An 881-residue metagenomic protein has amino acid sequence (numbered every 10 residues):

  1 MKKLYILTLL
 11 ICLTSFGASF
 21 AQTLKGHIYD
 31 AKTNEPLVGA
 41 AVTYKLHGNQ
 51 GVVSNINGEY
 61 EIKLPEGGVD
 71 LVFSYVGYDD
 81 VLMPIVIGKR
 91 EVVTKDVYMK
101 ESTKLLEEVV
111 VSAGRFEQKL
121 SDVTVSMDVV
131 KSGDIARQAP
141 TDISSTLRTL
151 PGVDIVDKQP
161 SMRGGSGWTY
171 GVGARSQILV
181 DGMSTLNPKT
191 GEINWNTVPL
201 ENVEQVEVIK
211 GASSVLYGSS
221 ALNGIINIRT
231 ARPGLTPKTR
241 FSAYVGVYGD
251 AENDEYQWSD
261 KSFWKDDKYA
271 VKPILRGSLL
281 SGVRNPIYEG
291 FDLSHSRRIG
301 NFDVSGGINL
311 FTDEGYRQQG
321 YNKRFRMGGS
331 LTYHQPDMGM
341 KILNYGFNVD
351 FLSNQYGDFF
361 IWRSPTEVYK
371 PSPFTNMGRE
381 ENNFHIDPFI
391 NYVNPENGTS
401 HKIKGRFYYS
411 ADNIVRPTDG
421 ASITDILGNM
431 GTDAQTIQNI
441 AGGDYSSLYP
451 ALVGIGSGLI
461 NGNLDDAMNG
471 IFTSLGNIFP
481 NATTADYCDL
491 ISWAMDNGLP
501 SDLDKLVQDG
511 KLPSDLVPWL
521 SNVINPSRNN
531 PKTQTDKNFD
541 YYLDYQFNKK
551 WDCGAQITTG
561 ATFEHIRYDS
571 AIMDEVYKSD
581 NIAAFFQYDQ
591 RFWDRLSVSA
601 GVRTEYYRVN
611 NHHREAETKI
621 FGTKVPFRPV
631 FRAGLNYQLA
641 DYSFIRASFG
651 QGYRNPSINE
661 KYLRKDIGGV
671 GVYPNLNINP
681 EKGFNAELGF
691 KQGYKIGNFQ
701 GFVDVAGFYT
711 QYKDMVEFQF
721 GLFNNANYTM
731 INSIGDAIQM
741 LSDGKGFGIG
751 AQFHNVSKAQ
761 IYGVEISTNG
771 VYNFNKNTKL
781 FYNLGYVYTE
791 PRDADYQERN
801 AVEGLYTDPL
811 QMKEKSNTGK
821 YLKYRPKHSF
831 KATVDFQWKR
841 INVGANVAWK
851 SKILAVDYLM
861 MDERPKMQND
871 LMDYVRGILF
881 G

Functional and structural regions predicted by a protein language model:
Y29-T33, V38-K45, S74-Y78, G88 (+1 more regions): Short, acidic, small-residue-rich periplasmic hinge/interaction motif at the N-terminus of Gram-negative outer-membrane
E61, M127, S144-M183, N187: Extracytoplasmic beta-strand/coil segments of soluble accessory domains associated with Gram-negative outer-membrane
E61-K63, M183-K210, R229-A231: Short acidic/polar hinge/loop motifs at secondary-structure boundaries that mediate gating or recognition
F291-S330, Y356-R363, K404, Y409-D419 (+5 more regions): Surface-exposed extracellular loop regions of Gram-negative outer-membrane beta-barrel proteins
D313-G328, T332-N397, F407-L427, N530-F539 (+1 more regions): Flexible loop and strand-edge segments within Gram-negative outer membrane beta-barrel domains
K402-R406, S410-I414, Q638, F644-S648 (+4 more regions): Membrane-embedded beta-barrel scaffold of Gram-negative outer-membrane proteins
K550-I566, S570-T710: Structural signature of Gram-negative outer-membrane beta-barrels, strongest in the C-terminal barrel of TonB-dependent
F708-Q711, M730-L859: Gram-negative outer-membrane beta-barrel transporters
